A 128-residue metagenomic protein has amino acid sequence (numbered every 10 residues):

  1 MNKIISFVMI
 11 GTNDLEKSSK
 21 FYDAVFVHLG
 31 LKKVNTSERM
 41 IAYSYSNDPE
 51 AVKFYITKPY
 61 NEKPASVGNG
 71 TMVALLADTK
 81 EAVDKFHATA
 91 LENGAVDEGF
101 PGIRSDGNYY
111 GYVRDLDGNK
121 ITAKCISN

Functional and structural regions predicted by a protein language model:
M1-S19, V73, S127-N128: N-terminal beta-strand motif that seeds the catalytic metal site of vicinal oxygen chelate
N2-I4, S66-G70, S105: Short glycine-enriched loop/turn motifs at secondary-structure junctions
K3, H87, L91-N128: Vicinal oxygen chelate
M9, A74-L76, F100-P101, K124: A cross-family glycoside hydrolase active-site/sugar-binding cleft signature
M9-V52: Core segments of cupin and vicinal oxygen chelate
F21-A24, F86-A90: Short amphipathic alpha-helices in soluble, non-transmembrane regions that often serve as interface/regulatory elements
Y45-D78, A82-K85: Long, continuous compositionally biased terminal/linker segments
